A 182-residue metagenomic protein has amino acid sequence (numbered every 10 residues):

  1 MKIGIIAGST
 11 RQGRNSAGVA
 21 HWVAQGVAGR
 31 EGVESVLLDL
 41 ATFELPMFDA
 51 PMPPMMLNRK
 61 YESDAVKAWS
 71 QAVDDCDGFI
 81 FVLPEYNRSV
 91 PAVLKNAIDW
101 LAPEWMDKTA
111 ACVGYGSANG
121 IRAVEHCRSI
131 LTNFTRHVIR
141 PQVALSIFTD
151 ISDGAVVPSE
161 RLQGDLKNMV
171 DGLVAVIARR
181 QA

Functional and structural regions predicted by a protein language model:
M1-L83, S89-V93, V156-A182: N-terminal beta1-alpha1-beta2 submodule of the flavodoxin-like/Rossmannoid cofactor-binding fold
K2, R30, L40, A97 (+3 more regions): Short, functionally important structural connectors and interaction interfaces within domains
L57-T135: Helix-loop-strand module that forms the ligand-binding subsite of alpha/beta enzymes
M106-A182: FMN-binding flavodoxin-like domain, especially the glycine-rich phosphate-binding loop
